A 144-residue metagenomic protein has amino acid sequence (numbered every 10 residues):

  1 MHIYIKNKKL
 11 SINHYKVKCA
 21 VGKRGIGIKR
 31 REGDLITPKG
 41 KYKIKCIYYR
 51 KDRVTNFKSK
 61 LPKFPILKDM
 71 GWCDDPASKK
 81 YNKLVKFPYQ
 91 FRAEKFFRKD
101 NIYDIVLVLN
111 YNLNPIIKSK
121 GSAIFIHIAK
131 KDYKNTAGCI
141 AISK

Functional and structural regions predicted by a protein language model:
M1-A137: Cell wall/extracellular polymer interaction/catalysis modules
I140-K144: Mixed-charge, glycine-accented linear interaction segment located at domain edges/termini
